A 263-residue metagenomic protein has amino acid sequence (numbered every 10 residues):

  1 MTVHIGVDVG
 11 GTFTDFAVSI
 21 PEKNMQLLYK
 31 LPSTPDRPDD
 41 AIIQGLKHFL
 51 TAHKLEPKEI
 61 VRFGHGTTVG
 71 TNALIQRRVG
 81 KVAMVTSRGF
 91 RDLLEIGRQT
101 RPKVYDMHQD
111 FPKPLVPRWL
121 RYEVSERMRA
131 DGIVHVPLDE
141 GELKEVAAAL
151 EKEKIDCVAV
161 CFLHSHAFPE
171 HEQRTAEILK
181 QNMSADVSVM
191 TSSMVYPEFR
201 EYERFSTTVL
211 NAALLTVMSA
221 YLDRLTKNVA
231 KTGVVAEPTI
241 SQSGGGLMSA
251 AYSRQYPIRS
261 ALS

Functional and structural regions predicted by a protein language model:
M1-S263: N-terminally biased helix-coil "hinge/interface" segments that flank
